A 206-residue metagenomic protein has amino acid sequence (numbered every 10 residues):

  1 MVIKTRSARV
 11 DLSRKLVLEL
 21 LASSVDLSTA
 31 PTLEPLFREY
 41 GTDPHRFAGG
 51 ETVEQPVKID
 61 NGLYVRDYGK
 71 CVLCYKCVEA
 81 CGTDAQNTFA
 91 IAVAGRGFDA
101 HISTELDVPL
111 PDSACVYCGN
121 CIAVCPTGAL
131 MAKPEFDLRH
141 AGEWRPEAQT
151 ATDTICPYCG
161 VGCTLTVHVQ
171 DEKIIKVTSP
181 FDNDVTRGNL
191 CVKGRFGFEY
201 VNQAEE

Functional and structural regions predicted by a protein language model:
M1-Y117, I122-A123, T127-I155: Fe-S ferredoxin-like electron-transfer domains and their immediately adjacent linker/connector regions across
D11, A85, R96, C159-V161 (+2 more regions): Short flexible coil/turn linkers enriched for glycine and charged/polar residues that connect secondary-structure
P56, V93, C156-Y158, D184 (+1 more regions): Compositionally biased, low-complexity repeat tracts
A85-A90, V161-L165, A204: Short small/polar-residue motifs
A148-F181: Catalytic and ligand-binding motifs that coordinate phosphates/metal ions in nucleic-acid-processing enzymes
H168-E206: Cofactor-/ligand-binding subdomain signature composed of acidic, glycine-rich, tryptophan-containing flexible loops
